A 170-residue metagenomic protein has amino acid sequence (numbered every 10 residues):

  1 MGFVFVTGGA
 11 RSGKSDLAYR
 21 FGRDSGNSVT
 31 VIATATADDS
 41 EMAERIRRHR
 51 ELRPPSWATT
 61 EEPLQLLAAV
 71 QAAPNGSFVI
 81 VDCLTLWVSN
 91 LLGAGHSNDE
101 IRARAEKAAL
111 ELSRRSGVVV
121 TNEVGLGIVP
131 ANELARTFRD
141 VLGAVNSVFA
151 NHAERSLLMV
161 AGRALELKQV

Functional and structural regions predicted by a protein language model:
G2-A72: Conserved P-loop
F5, F78-I80, V118-V120: Structural motif
A18, H49, I80, N122 (+1 more regions): Residue-level signal for inorganic ion chemistry
N27-T30, S77, S116, R155: Residues at the starts of beta-strands that form the adenosine-phosphate
V31-A33, D82-C83, V119-E123: Short beta-strands and strand-loop turn motifs
R48-R50, G76-S77, A135-F138: Short, hinge-like loop/turn segments at secondary-structure boundaries
P55-A103: Helix-adjacent hinge/juxtasegments
L64, V88-V170: Replace "adjacent to P-loop NTPase cores in ATP/GTP-dependent enzymes" with "adjacent to NTP-binding cores
